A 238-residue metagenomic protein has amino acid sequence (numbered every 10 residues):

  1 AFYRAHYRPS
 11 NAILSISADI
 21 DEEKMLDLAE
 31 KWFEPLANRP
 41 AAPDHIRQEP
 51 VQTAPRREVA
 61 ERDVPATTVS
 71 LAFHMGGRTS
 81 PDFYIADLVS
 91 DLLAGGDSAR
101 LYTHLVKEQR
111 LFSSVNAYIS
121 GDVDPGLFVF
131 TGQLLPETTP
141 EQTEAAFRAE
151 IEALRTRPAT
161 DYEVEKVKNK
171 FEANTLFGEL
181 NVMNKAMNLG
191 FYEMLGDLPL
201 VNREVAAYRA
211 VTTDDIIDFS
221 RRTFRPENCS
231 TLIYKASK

Functional and structural regions predicted by a protein language model:
A1-A41, V59, G77, K107-K238: Charge-rich, well-structured scaffold segments of protease-associated domains
A41-R100: His/Glu-based metal-binding/catalytic segments typifying zinc-dependent metallopeptidases
G95-L111: M16/MPP (pitrilysin/insulinase) zinc-metallopeptidase core fold and M16-derived inactive scaffolds
